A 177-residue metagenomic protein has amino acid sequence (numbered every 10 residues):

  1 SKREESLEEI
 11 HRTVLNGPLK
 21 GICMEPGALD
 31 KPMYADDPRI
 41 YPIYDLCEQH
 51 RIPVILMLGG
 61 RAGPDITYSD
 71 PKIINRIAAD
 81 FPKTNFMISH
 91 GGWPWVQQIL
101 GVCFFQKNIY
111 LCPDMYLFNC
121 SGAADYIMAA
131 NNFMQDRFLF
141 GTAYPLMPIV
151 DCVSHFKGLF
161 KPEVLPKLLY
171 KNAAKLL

Functional and structural regions predicted by a protein language model:
S1-E4, G27-D30, R61-D65, G92-L100 (+2 more regions): Active-site environment of divalent metal-dependent phosphoester hydrolases
S1-L56, G60-A62: Active-site gating/metal-coordination segments in enzymes
E9-P18, I40-H50, R76-F81, L100-K107 (+1 more regions): Acidic (Asp/Glu)-rich catalytic clusters
R12, F133-L139, M147-L177: Mid-to-C-terminal alpha-helical segments outside catalytic/metal-binding sites
T13, I22, C47, H90 (+4 more regions): Divalent metal-coordination and catalytic microenvironments
K20-M24, V54-L56, F86-S89, I109-P113 (+1 more regions): Hydrophobic faces of well-ordered beta-strands that scaffold small-molecule active sites in alpha/beta enzyme cores
I66-I74, V96-F105, S121-M128, L146-L159: Histidine/acidic-residue-rich catalytic or RNA/ligand-binding cores of hydrolases and nuclease-related proteins
G91-P94, F105-Y110, D114-F118: Domain-core and long-helix interface of multi-subunit machines
